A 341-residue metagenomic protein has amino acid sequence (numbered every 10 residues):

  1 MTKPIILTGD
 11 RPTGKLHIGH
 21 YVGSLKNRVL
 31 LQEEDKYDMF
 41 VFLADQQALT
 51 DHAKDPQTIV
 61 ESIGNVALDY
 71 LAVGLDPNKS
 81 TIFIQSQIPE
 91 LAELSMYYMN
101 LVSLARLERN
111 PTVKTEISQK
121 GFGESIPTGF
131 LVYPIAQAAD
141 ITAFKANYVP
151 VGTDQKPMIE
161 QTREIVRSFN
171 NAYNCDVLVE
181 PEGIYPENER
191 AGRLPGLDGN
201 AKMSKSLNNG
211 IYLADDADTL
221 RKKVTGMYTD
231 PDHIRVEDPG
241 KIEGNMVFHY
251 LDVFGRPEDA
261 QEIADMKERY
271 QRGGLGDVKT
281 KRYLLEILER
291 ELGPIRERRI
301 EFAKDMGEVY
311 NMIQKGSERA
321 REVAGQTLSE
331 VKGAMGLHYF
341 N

Functional and structural regions predicted by a protein language model:
T2-A139, R296, I300: N-terminal Rossmann-like or analogous alpha/beta NTP/dinucleotide-binding catalytic cores that position adenine
P12, T50, K54, V149 (+3 more regions): Short coil/turn segments at secondary-structure junctions
L16-V22, F40, D55-I59, N78 (+6 more regions): Structured ligand/cofactor/substrate-binding pocket environments in proteins
S24, R28, V66, M158 (+3 more regions): Alpha-helical packing segments of well-folded alpha/beta enzyme cores
L49-H52, F144-N147, K202-M203: Active-site-proximal beta-alpha loop/turn segments in soluble metabolic enzymes
R109-P111, A146-N147, S206: A short secondary-structure junction signal
R163-N341: Conserved nucleotide- and phosphate/pyrophosphate-binding catalytic cores in adenylate/nucleotidyl-handling enzymes
